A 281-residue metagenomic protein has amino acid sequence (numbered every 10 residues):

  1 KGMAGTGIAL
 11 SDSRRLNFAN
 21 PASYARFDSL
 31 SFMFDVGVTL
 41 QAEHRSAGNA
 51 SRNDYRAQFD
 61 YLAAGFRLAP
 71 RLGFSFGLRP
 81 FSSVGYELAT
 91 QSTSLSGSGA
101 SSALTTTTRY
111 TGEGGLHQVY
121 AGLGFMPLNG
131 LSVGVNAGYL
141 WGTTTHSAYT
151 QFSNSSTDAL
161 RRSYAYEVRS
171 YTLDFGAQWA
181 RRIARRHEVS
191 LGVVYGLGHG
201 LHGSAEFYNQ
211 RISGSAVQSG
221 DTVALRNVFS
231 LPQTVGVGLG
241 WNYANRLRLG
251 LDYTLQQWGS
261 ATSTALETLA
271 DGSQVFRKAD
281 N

Functional and structural regions predicted by a protein language model:
K1, R67-N281: Outer-membrane beta-barrel porins/channels
K1-S82: N-terminal, post-signal peptide beta-strand-biased segments of exported outer-membrane/organellar beta-barrel and other
